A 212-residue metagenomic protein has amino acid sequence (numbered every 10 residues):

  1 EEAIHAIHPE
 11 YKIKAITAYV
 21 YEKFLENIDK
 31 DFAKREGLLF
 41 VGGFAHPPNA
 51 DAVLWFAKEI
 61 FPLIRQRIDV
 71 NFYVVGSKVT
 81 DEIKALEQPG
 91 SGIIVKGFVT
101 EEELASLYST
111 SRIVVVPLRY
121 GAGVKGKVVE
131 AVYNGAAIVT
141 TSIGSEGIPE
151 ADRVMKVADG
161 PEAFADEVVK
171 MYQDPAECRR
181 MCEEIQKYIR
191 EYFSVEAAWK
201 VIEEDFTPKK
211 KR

Functional and structural regions predicted by a protein language model:
E1-E2, G76-D81, T141-E146: Short, polar loop motifs at secondary-structure junctions
A6, A15-S109: Conserved catalytic-core segment of nucleotide-activated headgroup transferases in glycan assembly
S109-G123, A136-A137: Acidic donor-binding loop of glycosyltransferase active sites
R119-G121, A137-I138, I143-E146, E162: Flexible glycine-rich beta->alpha loop in the catalytic core of nucleotide-sugar glycosyltransferases
K127-A131, A137-T140: Short hydrophobic beta-strand element within catalytic cores of glycosyltransferases and related nucleotide-activated
S142-V157: Short acidic/histidine- and often glycine-rich active-site loop of Leloir-type glycosyltransferases that engages
V154-E162, K170-P175: Conserved acidic donor-binding segment of nucleotide-sugar-dependent glycosyltransferases
Q173-T207: A charged, aromatic-enriched C-terminal amphipathic alpha-helix characteristic of glycosyltransferases across folds
